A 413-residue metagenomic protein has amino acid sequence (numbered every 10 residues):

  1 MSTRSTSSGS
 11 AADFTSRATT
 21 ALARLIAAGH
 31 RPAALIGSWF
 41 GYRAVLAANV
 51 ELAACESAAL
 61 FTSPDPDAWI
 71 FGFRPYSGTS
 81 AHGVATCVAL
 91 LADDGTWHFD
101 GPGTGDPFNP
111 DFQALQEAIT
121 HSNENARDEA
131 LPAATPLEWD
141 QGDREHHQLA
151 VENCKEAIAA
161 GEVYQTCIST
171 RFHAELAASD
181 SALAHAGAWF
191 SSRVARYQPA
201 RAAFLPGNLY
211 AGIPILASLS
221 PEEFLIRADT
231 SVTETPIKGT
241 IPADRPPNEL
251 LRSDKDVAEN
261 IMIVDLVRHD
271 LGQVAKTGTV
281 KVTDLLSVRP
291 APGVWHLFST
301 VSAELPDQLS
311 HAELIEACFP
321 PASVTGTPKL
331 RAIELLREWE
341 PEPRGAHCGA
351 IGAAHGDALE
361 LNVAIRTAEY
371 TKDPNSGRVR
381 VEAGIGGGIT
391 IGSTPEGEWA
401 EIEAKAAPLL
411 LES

Functional and structural regions predicted by a protein language model:
M1-S413: Extended alpha-helical targeting/anchoring segments, especially N-terminal organellar/secretory targeting helices
